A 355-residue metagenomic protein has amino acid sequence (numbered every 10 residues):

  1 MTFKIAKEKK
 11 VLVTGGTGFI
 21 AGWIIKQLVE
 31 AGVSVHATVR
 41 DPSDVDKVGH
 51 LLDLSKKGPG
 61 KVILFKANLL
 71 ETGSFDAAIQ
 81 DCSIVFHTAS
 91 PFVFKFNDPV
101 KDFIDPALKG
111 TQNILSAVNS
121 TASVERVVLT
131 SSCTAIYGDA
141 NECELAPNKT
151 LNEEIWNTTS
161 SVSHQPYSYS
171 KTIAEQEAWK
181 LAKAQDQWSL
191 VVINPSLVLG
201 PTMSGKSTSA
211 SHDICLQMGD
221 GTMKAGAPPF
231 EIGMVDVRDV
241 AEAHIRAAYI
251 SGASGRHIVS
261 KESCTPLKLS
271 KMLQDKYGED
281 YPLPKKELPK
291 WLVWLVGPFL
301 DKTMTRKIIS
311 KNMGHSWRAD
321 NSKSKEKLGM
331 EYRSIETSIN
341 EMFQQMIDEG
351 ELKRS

Functional and structural regions predicted by a protein language model:
F3-V33: N-terminal Rossmann NAD(P)H-binding glycine-rich loop of SDR-like oxidoreductase domains
D41-K109: NAD(P)H-binding glycine-rich loop region in Rossmannoid oxidoreductase-like domains and their noncatalytic homologs
H87, P91, F96-Y167, V191: Conserved Rossmann-fold NAD(P)-dependent oxidoreductase catalytic core, especially the SDR/UDP-sugar
S160-L190: Active-site Tyr-X1-5-Lys
A184-W188, G200-I214, A247-H257: Glycine/proline-rich active-site loop of Rossmann-fold NAD(P)-dependent oxidoreductases
C215-A225, F230-H257, K261-C264: Alpha-helical substrate-binding/gating segment
A243-K307, I335-S355: Mid/C-terminal beta-alpha module of Rossmann-like enzyme folds, strongest in SDR-family dehydrogenases/epimerases
G297-G329: Conserved C-terminal active-site "lid" loop/helix of NAD(P)H-dependent oxidoreductases that clamps the redox cofactor
